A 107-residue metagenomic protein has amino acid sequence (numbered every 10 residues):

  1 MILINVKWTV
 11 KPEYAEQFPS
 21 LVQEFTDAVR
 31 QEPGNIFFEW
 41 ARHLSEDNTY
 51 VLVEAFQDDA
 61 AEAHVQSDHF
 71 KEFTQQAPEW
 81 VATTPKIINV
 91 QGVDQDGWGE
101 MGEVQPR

Functional and structural regions predicted by a protein language model:
M1-I2, E16-Q17, E32-G34: Short, flexible segments with low predicted structural confidence
I2-T9, E39-V65: Short, well-ordered beta-strand segments in beta-rich or mixed alpha/beta enzyme and ligand-binding folds
T9-F18: Short, surface-exposed ligand-recognition loops at beta-strand->loop->(often short) alpha-helix junctions that present
E13, D47, D68, E72: Short alpha-helical
A15, D58, K71, D94-Q95: Alpha-helix N-cap/helix-start and coil->helix boundary motif
E24, A28-I36, A55-N89: An amphipathic, aromatic/His-enriched active-site/gating alpha helix that lines ligand/cofactor pockets
E39-N48, Q75-R107: Glycine-rich beta-strand-turn "strand-cap" elements at beta-sheet edges
